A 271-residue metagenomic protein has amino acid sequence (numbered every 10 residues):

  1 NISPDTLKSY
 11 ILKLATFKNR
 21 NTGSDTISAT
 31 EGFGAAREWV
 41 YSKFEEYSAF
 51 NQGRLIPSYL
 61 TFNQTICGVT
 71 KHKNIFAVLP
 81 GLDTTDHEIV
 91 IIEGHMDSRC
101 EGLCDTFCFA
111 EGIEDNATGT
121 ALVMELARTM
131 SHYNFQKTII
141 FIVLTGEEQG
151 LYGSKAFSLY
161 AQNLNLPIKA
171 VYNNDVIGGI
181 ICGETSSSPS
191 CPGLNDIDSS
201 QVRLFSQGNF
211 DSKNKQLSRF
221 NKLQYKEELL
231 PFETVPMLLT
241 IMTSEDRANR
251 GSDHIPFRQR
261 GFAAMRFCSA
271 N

Functional and structural regions predicted by a protein language model:
N1-I2, K18-G32, F62-I66, D105-N116 (+3 more regions): Second-shell loop/turn segments in exported
I2, T6, I11, A15-T22 (+10 more regions): Sec/Tat-exported extracytoplasmic proteins
I2, T6-S9, K13, E31-E46 (+8 more regions): Extracytoplasmic/secreted proteins, especially bacterial periplasmic and envelope-associated proteins
T6-T16, G23, I56-Y59, N74-V78 (+9 more regions): Structural recognition of the beta-strand scaffold that forms the well-ordered cores of secreted hydrolase catalytic
S9-P80: A non-catalytic alpha/beta surface segment that caps or lines the substrate-entry region of metallo-dependent hydrolase
N19-T22, F62-C67, L82-T84, M96-C100 (+6 more regions): Solvent-exposed loop/turn segments at secondary-structure junctions within structured extracellular/periplasmic domains
A77, I92-E93, D97-S98, G102-L151: Alpha-helical metal-binding/catalytic segments enriched in His/Glu/Asp
L144-S252, R260, A264: Metal-dependent peptidase/peptidase-like ectodomains
